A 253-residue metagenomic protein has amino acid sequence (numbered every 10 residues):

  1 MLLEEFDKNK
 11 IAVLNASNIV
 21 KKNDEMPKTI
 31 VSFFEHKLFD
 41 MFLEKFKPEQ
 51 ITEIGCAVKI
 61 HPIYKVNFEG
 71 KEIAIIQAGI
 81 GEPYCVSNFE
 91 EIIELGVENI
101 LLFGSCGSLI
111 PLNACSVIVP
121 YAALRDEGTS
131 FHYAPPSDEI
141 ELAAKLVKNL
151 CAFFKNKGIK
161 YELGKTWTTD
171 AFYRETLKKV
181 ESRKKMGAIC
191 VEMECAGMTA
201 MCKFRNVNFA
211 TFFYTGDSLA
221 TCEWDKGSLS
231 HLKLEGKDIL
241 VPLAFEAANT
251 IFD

Functional and structural regions predicted by a protein language model:
M1-I140, A144-K148: Metabolite-binding pocket within alpha/beta catalytic cores that recognizes anionic/polar moieties
E35, G107, W167-F172, G197 (+2 more regions): Glycine-rich beta-alpha junction loops
K45, N149-K157, M201, L243-I251: Generic non-transmembrane alpha-helical segments
E98-N99, I189, N208: Short acidic/polar active-site loop segments enriched in Thr and Asp
S137-K185: Active-site rim beta-loop-alpha module in soluble metabolic enzymes
A196-L232: Zn-dependent metallopeptidase/amidohydrolase metal-coordination segment
T221-D253: His/Asp/Glu-rich mid-to-C-terminal helical/loop segments that flank catalytic regions of hydrolases
